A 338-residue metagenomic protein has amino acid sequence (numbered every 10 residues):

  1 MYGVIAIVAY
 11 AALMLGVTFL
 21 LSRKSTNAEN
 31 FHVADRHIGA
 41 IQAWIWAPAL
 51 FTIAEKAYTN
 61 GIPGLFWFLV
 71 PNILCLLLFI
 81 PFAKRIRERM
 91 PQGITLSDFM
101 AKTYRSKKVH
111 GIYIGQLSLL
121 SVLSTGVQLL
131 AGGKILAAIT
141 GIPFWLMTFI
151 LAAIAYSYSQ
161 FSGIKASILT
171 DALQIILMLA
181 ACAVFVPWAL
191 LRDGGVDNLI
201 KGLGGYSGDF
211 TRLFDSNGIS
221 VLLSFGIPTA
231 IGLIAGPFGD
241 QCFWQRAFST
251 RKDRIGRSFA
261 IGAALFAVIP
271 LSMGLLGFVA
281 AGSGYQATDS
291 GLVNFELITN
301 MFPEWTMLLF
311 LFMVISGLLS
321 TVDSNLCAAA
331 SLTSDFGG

Functional and structural regions predicted by a protein language model:
M1-F51, S159-S162, A181, K252-S258: Membrane-interface "cap" regions at the ends of multi-pass membrane proteins
A11-M14, N72-L76, L117-S118, A152-Y156 (+5 more regions): Residue-level recognition of pore/gate-forming positions within transmembrane alpha-helices of multi-pass
V17-K24, A83, S121, T125-L129 (+8 more regions): Hydrophobic alpha-helical segments and their helix-loop junctions in multi-pass secondary transporters
N30, G93-A101, G163-A172, F238-L271 (+4 more regions): Hydrophobic, small-residue-rich membrane helices and short re-entrant helix-turn-helix hairpins that build
H32-Q92, I231, F243-F248, K252-Y285 (+1 more regions): Membrane-interface helix-loop-helix modules in multi-pass membrane proteins
I38-A40, Y104-G111, T140-F149, S216-L222 (+1 more regions): Membrane-interfacial loop-to-helix junctions in multi-pass transporters
I38-W46, A101-G111, Q174-W188, A263-V268: Small-residue-rich segments of transmembrane alpha-helices in multi-pass membrane proteins, especially helix faces
F66-S159, P228-L233, I315-S324: Helix-loop-helix module between adjacent transmembrane segments
